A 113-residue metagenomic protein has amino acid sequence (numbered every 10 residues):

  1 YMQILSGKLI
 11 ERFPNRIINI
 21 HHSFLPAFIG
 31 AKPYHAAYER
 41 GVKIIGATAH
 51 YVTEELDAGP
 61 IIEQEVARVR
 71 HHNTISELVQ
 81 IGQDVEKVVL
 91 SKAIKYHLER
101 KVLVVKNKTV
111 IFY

Functional and structural regions predicted by a protein language model:
Y1-Y113: Donor/substrate-binding cores of folate-linked one-carbon enzymes
